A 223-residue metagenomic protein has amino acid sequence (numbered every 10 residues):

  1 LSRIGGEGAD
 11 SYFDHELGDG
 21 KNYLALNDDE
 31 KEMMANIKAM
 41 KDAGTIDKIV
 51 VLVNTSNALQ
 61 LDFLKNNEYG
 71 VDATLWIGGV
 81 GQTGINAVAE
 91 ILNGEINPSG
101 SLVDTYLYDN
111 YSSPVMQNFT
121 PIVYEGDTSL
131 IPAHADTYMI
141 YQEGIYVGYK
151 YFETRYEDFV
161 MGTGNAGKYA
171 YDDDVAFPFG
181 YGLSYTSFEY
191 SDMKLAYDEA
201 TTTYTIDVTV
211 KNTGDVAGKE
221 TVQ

Functional and structural regions predicted by a protein language model:
L1-Q223: C-terminal non-catalytic regions of proteins with extracellular/luminal or membrane-system context
